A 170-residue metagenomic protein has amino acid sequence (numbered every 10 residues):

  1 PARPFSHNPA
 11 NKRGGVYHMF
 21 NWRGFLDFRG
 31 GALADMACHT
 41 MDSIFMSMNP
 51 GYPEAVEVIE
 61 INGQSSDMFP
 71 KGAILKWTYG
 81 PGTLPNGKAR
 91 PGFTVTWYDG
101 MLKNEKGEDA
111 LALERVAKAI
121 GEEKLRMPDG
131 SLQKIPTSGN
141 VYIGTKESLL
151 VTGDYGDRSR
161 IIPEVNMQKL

Functional and structural regions predicted by a protein language model:
P1-Y52: Mid-domain beta-loop-alpha active-site segment that forms a flexible, acidic cofactor/metal-binding surface
M36, M41, F45-M48, Y52-L170: Glycine-enriched catalytic-core subsegment of oxygenase/oxidase enzymes
